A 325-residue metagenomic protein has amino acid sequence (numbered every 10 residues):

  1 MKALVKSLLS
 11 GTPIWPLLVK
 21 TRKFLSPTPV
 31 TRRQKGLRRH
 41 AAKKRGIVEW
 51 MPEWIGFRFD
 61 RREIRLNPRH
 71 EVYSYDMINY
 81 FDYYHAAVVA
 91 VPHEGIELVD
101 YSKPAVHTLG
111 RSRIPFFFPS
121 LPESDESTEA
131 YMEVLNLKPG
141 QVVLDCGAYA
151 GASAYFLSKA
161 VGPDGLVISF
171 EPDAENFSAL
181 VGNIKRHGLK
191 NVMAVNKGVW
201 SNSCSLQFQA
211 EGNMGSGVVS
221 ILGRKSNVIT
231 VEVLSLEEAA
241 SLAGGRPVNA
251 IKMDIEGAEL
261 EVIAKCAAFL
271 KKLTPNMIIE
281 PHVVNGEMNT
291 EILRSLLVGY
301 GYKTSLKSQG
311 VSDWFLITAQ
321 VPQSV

Functional and structural regions predicted by a protein language model:
M1-V325: Phosphate/nucleotide-binding beta-alpha loop and adjacent structural elements of enzyme active sites
